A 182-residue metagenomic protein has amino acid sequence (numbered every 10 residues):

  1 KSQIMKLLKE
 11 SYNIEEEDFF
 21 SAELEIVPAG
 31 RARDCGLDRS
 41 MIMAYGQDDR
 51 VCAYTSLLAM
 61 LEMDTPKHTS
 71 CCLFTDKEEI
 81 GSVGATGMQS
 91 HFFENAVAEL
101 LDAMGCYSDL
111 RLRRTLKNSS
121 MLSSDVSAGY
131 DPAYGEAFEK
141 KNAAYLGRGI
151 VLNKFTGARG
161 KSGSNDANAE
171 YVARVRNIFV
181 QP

Functional and structural regions predicted by a protein language model:
K1-P182: N-terminal hydrophobic/helix-forming segments and targeting peptides
